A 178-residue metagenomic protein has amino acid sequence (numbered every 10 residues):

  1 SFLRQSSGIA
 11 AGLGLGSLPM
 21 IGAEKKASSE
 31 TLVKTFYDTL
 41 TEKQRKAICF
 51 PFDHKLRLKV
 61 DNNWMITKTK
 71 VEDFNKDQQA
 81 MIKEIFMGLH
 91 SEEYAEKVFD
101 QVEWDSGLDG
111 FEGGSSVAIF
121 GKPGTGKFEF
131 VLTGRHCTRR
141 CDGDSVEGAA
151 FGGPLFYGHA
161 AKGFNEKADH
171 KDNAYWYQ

Functional and structural regions predicted by a protein language model:
L3-A23: N-terminal export signals
L3-R4, K46, A80: Generic structural signal for individual residues within well-ordered alpha-helical segments across diverse proteins
S17-A47: C-terminal segment of N-terminal export signals and the immediately downstream linker at the start of the mature
V33-Y37, I48, M81-L89: Short, structured motif recognition centered on aromatic/hydrophobic residues
Q44-A47, L56-R57, E92-E93: Short loop/beta submotifs within extracellular cysteine-rich repeat domains
K59-Q178: Acidic/His-rich structured neighborhood in mature extracellular/periplasmic domains
